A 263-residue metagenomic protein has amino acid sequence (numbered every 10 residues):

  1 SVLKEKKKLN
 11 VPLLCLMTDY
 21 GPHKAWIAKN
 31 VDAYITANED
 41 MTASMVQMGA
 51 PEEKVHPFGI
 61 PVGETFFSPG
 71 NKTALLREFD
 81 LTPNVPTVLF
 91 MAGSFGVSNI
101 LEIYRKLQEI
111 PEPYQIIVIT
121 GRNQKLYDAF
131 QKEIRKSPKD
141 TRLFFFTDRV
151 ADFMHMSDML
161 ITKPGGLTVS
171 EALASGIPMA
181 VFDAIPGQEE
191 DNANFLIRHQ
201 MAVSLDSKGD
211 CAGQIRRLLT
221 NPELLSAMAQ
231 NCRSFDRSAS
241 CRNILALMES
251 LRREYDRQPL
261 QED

Functional and structural regions predicted by a protein language model:
K8-L9, K24-A33: A conserved, positively charged/aromatic
D32-S94: A nucleotide-sugar donor-handling region in carbohydrate enzymes
K72-T73, L81-M156: Donor-nucleotide binding loops and adjacent catalytic segments primarily of GT-B fold Leloir glycosyltransferases
H155-P164: Acidic donor-binding loop of glycosyltransferase active sites
S157-D158, G176-P178: A short alpha->beta transition loop at the rim of the catalytic pocket in nucleotide-sugar-dependent
R198-Q200, D206-L224: C-terminal "capping" alpha-helix adjacent to the active site of nucleotide-linked donor transferases in cell-envelope
L224-S238: A short, well-ordered alpha-helix in the C-terminal region of glycosyltransferases
R237-D263: C-terminal alpha-helical cap of glycosyltransferases
